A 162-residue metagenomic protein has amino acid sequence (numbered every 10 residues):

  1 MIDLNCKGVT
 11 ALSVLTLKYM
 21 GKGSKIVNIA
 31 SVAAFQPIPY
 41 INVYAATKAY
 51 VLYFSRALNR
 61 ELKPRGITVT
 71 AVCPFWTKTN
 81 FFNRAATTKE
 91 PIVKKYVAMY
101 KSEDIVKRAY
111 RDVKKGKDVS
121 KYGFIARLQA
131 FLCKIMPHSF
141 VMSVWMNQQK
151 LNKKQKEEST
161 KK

Functional and structural regions predicted by a protein language model:
M1-I2: A hydrophobic alpha-helix adjacent to the NAD(P)-binding/active-site core of NAD(P)-dependent oxidoreductases, strongly
S13, T47: Active-site helix of classical SDR
K18-M20, Q36, A57-T68: Active-site-adjacent segment of SDR/Rossmann-fold oxidoreductases
S31: Residue(s) in the substrate-gating loop at a strand-loop-helix junction that position the organic substrate next
I38-N42: Active-site loop immediately N-terminal to the catalytic Tyr-X3-Lys motif of short-chain dehydrogenase/reductase
P64-F124: SDR active-site lid
V97-A98, E103-K162: C-terminal tail/cap regions
